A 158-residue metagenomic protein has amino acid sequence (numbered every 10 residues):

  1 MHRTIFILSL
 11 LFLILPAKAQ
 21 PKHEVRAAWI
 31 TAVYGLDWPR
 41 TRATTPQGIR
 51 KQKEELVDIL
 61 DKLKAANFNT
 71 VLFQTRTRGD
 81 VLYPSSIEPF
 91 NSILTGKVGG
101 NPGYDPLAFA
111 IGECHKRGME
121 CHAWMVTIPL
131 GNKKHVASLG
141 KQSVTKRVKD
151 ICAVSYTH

Functional and structural regions predicted by a protein language model:
T4-L13: Sec-dependent N-terminal signal peptides
L15-A19: Sec/Tat signal peptide C-region and signal peptidase I cleavage site
Q20-T44: Boundary/entry segment of secreted carbohydrate-active catalytic domains
K22-E24, N67-N69, H115-M119: Short, well-ordered coil/turn segments that N-cap beta-strands
R26-I30, V71-F73, C121-A123: Hydrophobic faces of well-ordered beta-strands that scaffold small-molecule active sites in alpha/beta enzyme cores
G35-K53, I128-Y156: Active-site-adjacent "subsite" loops/lids of carbohydrate-active enzymes
E54-G79: Catalytic domains of carbohydrate-active enzymes, especially glycoside hydrolases
T77-M125: Aromatic-lined substrate-binding rim segments of carbohydrate-active enzymes
